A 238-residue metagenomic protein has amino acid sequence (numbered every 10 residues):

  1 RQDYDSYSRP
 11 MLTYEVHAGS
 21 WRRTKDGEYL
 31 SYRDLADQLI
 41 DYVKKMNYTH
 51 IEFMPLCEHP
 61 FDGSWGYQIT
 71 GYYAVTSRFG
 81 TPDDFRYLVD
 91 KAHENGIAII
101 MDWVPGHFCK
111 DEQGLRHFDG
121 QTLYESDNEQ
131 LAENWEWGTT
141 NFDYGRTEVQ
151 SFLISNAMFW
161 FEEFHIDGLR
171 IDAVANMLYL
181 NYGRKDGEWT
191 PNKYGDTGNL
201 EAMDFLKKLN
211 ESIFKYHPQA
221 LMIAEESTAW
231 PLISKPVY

Functional and structural regions predicted by a protein language model:
R1: Alpha-glucan (starch/glycogen) binding determinants
Y4-M11, H17-T197: Substrate-binding/active-site clefts of carbohydrate-active enzymes
H165-D167, Y182-Y238: Conserved alpha/beta catalytic core and glycan-binding cleft of carbohydrate-active enzymes
